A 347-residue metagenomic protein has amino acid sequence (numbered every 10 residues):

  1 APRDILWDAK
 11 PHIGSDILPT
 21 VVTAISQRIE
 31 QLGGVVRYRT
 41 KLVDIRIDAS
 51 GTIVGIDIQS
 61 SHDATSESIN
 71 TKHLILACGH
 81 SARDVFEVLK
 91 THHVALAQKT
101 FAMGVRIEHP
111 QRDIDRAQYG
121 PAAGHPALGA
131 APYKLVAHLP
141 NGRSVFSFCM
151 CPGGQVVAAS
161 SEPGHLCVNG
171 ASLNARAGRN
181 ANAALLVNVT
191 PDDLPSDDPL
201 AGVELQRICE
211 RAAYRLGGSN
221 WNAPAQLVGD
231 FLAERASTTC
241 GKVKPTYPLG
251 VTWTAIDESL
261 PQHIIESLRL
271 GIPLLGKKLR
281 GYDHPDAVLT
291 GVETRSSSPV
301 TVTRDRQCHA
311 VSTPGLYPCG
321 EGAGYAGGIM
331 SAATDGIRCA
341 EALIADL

Functional and structural regions predicted by a protein language model:
A1-L347: Residues forming the flavin
